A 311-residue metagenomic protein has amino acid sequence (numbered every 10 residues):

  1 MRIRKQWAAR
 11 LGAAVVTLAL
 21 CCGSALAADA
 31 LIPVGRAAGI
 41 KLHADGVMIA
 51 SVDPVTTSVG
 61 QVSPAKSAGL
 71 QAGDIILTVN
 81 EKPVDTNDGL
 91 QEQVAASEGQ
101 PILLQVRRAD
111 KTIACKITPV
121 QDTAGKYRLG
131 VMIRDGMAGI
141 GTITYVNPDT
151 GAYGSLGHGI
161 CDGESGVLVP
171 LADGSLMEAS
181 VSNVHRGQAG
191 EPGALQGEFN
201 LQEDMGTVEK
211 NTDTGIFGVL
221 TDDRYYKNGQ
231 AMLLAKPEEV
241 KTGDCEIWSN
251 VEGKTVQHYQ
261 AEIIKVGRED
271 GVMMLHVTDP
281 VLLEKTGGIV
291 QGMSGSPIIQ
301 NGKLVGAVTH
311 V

Functional and structural regions predicted by a protein language model:
M1-A38, I143, G163-G166, L304: Gram-positive cell-envelope targeting signals
A28, R36-A38, Q71, Q91-V131: PDZ-domain C-terminal substructure recognizer with occasional recognition of PDZ-binding tails
R36-Q71: PDZ/PDZ-like groove recognition
D45, A72-G73, K241, S294 (+1 more regions): Short, flexible surface segments
S63, V290-M293: Short, small/polar residue-rich loop motifs at catalytic or cofactor-binding pockets
A65-N87, I298-N301, V305-G306: Conserved PDZ fold ligand-binding element
K82-Q93, A114, V256-H258: Short, Lys/Arg- and Gly-enriched loop/turn segments at beta-strand edges
Q121-G287, Q291, Q300-N301, T309: Serine endopeptidase catalytic core focused on the charge-relay Asp
